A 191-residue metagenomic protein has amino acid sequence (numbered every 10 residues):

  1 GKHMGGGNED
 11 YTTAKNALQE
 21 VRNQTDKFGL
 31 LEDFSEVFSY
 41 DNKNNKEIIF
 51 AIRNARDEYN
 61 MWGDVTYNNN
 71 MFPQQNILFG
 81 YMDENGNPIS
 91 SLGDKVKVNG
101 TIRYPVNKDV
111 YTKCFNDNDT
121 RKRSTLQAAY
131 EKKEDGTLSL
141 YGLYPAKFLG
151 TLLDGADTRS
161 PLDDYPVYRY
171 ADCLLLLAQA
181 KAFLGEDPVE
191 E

Functional and structural regions predicted by a protein language model:
G1, Q24-T25: Enriched for extracellular/lumenal, surface-exposed ectodomains of secreted and cell-surface proteins
G1-G5, L175, A182: Specific register positions within alpha-helical solenoid repeats of the TPR/Sel1-like families, i.e., one
M4-G7, Y40: Hydrophobic alpha-helical scaffolding
A17-E20, D26-L174, K181-F183: Elongated scaffold/linker segments in the mid-to-C-terminal portions of large proteins
